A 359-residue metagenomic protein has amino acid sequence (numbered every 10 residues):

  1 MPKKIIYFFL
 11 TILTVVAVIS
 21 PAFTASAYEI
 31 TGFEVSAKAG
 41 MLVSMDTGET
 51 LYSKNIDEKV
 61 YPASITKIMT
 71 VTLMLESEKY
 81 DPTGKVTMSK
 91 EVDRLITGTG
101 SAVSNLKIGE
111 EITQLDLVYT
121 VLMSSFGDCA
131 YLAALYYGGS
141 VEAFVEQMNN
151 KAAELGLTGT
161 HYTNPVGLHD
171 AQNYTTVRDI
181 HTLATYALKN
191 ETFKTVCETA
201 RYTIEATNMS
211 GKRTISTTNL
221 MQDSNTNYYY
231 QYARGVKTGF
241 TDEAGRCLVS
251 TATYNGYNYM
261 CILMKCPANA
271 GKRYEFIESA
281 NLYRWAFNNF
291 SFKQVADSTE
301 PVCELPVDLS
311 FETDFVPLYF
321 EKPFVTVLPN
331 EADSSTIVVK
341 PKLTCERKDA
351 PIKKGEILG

Functional and structural regions predicted by a protein language model:
P2-S26: Sec-dependent N-terminal signal peptides of Gram-positive bacterial secreted proteins and lipoproteins
K4-I5, I68, Y254: Hydrophobic alpha-helical segments, especially transmembrane helices and their immediate juxtamembrane helical caps
V15, I19-T24, T47, D93 (+3 more regions): Generic "edge-of-domain/loop-turn" microfeature
V16-A17, Y80, Q294-D297: Residues in and immediately flanking transmembrane alpha helices
A17-I19, G32, P62, L122 (+4 more regions): Residues at the start of alpha-helices and the adjacent loop-to-helix junctions
A17-V18, D81-P82, E191, E205-A206: A short hydrophobic/aromatic micro-motif that marks alpha-helical segments and, especially, helix-coil
T24-R178, T182-E191: Active-site-adjacent loops and short helices of periplasmic peptidoglycan-processing enzymes
L157-T158, A171-Y174, R178-G359: Domain-terminus/edge residues, biased toward the C-terminal soluble/receptor-binding domains of extracytoplasmic
